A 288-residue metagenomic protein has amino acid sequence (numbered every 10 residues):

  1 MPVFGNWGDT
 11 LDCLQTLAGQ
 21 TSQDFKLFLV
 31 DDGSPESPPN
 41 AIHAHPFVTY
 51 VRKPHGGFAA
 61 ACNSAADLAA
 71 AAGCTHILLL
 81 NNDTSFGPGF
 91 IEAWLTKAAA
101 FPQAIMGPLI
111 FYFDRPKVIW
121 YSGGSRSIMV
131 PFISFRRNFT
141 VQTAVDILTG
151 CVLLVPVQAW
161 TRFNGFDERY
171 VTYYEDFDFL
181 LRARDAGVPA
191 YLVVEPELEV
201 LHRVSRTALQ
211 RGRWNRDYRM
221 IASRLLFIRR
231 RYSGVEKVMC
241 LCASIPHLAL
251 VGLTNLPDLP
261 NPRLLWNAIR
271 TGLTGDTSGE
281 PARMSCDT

Functional and structural regions predicted by a protein language model:
Q15-D24: Short, acidic, metal-binding catalytic loop of nucleotide-sugar glycosyltransferases
D31-P39, T84: A conserved acidic beta->alpha catalytic loop
K53-A71: Glycine-rich, basic loop-to-helix element that forms the pyrophosphate-binding segment of sugar-nucleotide handling
A60-S64, F86-F163: Acidic/His-rich active-site region of diverse nucleotide-sugar glycosyltransferases
C74-S85: Short beta-strand-to-loop acidic/aromatic patch adjacent to the donor-nucleotide binding site
D146-V155, A159-N164, R169-L198: A short, conserved alpha-helix in the catalytic core of glycosyltransferases
Y191-G212: Active-site donor/metal-binding and catalytic loop motifs of nucleotide-sugar-dependent glycosylation enzymes
N215-S223, S233-T288: Non-catalytic, C-terminal membrane-associated alpha-helical segments of glycosyltransferases
